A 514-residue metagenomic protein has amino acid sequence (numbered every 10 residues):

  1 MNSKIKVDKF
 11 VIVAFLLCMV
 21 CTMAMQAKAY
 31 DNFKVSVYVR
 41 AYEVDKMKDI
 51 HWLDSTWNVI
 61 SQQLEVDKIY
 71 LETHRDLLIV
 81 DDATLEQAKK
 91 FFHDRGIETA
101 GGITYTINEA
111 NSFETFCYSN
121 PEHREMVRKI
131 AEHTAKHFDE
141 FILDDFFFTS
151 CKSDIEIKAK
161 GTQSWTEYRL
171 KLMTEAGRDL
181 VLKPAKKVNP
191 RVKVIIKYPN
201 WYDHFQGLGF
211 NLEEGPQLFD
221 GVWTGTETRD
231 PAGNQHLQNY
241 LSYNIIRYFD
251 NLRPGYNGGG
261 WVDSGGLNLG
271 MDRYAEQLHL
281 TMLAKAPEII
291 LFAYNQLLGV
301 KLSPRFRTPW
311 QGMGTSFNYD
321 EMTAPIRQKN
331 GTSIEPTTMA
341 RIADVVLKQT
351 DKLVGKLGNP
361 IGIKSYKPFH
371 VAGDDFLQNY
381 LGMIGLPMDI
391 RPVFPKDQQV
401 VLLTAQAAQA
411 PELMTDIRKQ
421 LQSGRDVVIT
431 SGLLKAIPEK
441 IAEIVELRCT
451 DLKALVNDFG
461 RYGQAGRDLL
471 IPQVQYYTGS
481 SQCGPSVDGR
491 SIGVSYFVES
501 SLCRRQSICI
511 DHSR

Functional and structural regions predicted by a protein language model:
V11-T22: Bacterial N-terminal signal peptides
K28-D31, E86-A100, R178-V192, I246-N257: Surface-exposed amphipathic alpha-helices with a cationic face
Y30-S55, L85-D139, D145, T149-I155 (+2 more regions): Active-site-adjacent "subsite" loops/lids of carbohydrate-active enzymes
V39-M47, Y70-I79, E109-V127, G161-E175 (+5 more regions): The substrate-binding groove and active-site-proximal loops of carbohydrate-active enzymes, especially glycoside
D45-Q63, P121-T134, H204-G215, G270-T281: Short, acidic/polar
I50-N58, L377-Q399, A405-Q409: A short, well-structured beta->alpha microelement
D67, N111-T115, D139, D145 (+7 more regions): Hydrophobic targeting/anchoring helices
M388, P392, T404-R514: A conserved amphipathic helix/loop scaffold that creates a polar/acidic microenvironment used either to coordinate
